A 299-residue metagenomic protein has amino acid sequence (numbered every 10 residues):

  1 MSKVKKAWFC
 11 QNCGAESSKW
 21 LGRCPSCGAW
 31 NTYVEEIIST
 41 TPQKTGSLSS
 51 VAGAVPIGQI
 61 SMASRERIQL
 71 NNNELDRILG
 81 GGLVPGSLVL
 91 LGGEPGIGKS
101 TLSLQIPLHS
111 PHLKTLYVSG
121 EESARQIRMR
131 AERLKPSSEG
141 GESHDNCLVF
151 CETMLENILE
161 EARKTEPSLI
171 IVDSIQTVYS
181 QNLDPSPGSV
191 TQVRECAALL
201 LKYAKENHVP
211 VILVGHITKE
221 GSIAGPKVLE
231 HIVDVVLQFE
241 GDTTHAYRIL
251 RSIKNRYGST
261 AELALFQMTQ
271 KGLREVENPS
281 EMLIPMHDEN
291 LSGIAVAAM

Functional and structural regions predicted by a protein language model:
S2-K6, Q11, A15-V89, L108-H109 (+2 more regions): Detector for small/aliphatic-rich hydrophobic stretches
P25-A29, Y33, I37-I57, S61 (+4 more regions): Conserved P-loop NTPase
T32, P95-I97, E121-R125, R133 (+8 more regions): Conserved nucleotide-binding/hydrolysis micro-motifs of P-loop NTPases
G86, E94-I97, Q105-L199: Conserved inter-motif catalytic segment of the P-loop NTP-binding fold
S100: Walker A/P-loop
I158, A162, Q192-C196, K202-V209 (+1 more regions): Catalytic, metal-anchored helix/loop core of enzyme active sites in primary metabolism
T191-I212, H216, I232-T243: Substrate-engagement module of ASCE P-loop NTPases
S222-I232: Short regulatory helix/loop adjacent to the ATP-binding pocket of P-loop NTPases
